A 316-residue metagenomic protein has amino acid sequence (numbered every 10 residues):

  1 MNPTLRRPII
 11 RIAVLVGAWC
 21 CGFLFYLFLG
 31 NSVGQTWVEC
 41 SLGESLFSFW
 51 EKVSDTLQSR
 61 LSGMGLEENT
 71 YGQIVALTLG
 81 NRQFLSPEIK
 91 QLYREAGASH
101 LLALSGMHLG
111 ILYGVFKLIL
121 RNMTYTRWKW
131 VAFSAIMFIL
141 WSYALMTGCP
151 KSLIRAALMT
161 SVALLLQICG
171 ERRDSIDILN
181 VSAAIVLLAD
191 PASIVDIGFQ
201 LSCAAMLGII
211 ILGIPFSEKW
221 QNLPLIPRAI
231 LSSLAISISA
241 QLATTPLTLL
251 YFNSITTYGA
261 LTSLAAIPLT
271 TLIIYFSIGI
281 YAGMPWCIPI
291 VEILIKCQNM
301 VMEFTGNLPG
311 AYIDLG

Functional and structural regions predicted by a protein language model:
M1-V33: Start-transfer (signal-anchor) and selected internal transmembrane alpha helices of multi-pass inner/ER membrane
N2-R6, R127, R172-D174: Positively charged n-region of N-terminal signal peptides that target proteins for export
P8, G17, C149-G316: Internal transmembrane alpha-helical bundles of multi-pass membrane proteins
F25-S32, A144, F252, I278 (+1 more regions): Transmembrane helix-loop junctions and nearby membrane-interface residues
G34-A157, L164: Aromatic-rich juxtamembrane segments at the membrane interface
